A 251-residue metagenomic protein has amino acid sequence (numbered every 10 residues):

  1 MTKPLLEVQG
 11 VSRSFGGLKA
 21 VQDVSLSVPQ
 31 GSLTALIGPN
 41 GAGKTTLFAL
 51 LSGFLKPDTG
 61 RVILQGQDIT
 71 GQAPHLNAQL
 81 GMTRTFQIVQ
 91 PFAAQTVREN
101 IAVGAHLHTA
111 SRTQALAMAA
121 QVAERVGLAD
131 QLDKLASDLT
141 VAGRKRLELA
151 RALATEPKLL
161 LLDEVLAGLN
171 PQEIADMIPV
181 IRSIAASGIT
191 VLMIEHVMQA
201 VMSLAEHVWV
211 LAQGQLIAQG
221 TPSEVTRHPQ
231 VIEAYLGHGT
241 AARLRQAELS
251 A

Functional and structural regions predicted by a protein language model:
T2-A251: Glycine-rich phosphate-binding loops of nucleotide-dependent enzymes
